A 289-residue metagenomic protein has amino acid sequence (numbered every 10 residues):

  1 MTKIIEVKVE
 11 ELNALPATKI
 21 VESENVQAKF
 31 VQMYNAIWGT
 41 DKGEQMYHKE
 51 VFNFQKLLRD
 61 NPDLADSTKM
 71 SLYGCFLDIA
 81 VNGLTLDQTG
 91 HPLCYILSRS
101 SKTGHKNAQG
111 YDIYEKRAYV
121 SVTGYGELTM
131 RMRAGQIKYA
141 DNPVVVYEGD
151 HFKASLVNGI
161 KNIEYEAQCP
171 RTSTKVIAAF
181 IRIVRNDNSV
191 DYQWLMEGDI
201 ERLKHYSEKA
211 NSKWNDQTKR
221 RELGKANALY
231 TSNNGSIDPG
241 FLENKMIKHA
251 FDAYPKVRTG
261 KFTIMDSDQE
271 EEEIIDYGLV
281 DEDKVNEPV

Functional and structural regions predicted by a protein language model:
M1-N35, K261-V289: Glycine- and charge-rich intrinsically disordered segments
T18, E22, V26-R258: Binding-interface segments
